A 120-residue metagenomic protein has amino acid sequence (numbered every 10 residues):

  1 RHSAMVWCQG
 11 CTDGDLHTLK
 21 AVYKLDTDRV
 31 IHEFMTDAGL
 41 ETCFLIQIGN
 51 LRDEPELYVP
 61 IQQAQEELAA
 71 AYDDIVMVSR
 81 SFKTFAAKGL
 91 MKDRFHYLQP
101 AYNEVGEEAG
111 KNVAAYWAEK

Functional and structural regions predicted by a protein language model:
R1-K120: Cell-envelope and extracellular/periplasmic
